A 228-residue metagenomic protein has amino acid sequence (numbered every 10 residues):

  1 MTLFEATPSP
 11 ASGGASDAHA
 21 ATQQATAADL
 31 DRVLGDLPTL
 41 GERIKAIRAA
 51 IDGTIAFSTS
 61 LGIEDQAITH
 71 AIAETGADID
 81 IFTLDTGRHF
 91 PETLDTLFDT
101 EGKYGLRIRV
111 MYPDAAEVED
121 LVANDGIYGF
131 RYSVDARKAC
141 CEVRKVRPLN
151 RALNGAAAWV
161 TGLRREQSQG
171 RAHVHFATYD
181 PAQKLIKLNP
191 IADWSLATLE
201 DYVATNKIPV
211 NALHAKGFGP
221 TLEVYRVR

Functional and structural regions predicted by a protein language model:
T2-R228: Nucleotide-activated chemistry modules centered on ATP-dependent adenylation/adenylyltransferase
